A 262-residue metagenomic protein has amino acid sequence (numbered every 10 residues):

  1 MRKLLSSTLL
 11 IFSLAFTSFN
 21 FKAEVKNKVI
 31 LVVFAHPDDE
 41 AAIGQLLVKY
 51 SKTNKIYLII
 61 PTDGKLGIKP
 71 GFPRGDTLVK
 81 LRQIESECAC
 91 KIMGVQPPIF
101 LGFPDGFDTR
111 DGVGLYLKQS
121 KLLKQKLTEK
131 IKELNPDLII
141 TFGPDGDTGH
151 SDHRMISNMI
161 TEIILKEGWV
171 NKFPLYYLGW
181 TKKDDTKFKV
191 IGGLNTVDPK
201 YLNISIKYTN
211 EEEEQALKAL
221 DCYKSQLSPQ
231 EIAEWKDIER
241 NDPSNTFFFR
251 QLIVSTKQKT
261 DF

Functional and structural regions predicted by a protein language model:
M1-L5: Positively charged n-region of N-terminal signal peptides that target proteins for export
S6, N20-I30, L117-F262: Metal-dependent de-N-acetylase/amidase catalytic core
S7-A15: Bacterial N-terminal signal peptides
S13, Q96-P97, Y223: Hydrophobic alpha-helical elements and their junctions with loops/disorder across both membrane and soluble proteins
S18-L134, T161-V170: Active-site rim/loop-helix segments in enzyme catalytic domains that contact anionic ligands
